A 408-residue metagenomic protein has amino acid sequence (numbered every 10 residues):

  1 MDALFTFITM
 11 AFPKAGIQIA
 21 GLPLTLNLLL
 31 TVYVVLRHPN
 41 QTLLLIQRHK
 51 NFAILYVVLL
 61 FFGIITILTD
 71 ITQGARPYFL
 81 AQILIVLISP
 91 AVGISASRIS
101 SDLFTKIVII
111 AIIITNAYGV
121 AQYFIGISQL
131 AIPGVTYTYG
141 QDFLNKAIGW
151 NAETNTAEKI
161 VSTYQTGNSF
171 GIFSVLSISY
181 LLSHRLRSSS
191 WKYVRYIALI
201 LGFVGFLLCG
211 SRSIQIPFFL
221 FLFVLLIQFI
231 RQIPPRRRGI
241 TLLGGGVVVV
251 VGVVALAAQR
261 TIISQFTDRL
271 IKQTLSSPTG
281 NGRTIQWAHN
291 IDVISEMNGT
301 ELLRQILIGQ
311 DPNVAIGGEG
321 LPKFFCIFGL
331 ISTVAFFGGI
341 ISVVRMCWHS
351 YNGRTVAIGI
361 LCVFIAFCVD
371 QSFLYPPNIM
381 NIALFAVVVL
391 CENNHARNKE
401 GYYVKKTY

Functional and structural regions predicted by a protein language model:
M1-T42, F61-T69, V363-I365, P377-L384: N-terminal signal-anchor transmembrane segment
A3-I8, I197-I200, M346-S372, I379-L390: Loop-to-helix entry and N-terminal half of a specific, functionally important transmembrane alpha helix in multi-pass
K14-A15, A20, I262-I331, F336 (+1 more regions): Long extracytoplasmic/lumenal interhelical loops at the membrane interface of multi-pass membrane proteins
V32-V35, F223, A357-F364, L374-Y408: Transmembrane alpha-helices of multi-pass inner-membrane enzymes
V34-H38, D70-Y123, G339-R345, I365: Transmembrane alpha-helical segments and their membrane-water interfaces
L68-D70, A117, Y123-G126, F229-T274 (+2 more regions): A membrane-periplasm/extracellular boundary helix in multi-pass inner-membrane enzymes that assemble envelope glycans
T105-I132, T154-T156, S162-C209, I216-Q228: Alpha-helical transmembrane segments of multi-pass inner-membrane proteins
Y193-V194, F219-I230, I327-F367: Hydrophobic transmembrane alpha-helices and their immediate junctions
